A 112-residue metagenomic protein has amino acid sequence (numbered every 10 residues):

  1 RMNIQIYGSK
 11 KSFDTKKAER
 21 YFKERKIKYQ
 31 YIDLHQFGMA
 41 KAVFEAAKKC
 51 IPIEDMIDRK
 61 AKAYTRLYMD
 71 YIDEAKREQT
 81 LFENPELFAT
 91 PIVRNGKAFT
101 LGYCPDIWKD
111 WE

Functional and structural regions predicted by a protein language model:
R1-N3, F88-A89: A structure-centric signal for secondary-structure junctions around beta-strands
M2-R25, Y29-F37: Local sequence-structure signature of Cys/Sec-based thiol-disulfide redox active-site neighborhoods
L34-E112: Thiol/selenol-based redox catalytic cores and closely related redox-interacting motifs
